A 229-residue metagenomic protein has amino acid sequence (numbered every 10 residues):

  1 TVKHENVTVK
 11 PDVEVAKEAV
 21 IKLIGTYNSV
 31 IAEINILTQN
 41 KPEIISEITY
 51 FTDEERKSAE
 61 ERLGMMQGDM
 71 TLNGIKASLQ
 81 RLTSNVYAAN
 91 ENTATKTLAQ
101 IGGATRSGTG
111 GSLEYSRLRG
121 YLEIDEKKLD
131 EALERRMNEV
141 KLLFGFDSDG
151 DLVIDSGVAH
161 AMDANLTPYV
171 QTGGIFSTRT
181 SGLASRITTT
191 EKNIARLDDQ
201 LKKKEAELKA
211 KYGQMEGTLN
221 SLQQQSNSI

Functional and structural regions predicted by a protein language model:
T1-N227: Polar, low-complexity export/assembly segments characteristic of proteins that are secreted or assemble on the cell
